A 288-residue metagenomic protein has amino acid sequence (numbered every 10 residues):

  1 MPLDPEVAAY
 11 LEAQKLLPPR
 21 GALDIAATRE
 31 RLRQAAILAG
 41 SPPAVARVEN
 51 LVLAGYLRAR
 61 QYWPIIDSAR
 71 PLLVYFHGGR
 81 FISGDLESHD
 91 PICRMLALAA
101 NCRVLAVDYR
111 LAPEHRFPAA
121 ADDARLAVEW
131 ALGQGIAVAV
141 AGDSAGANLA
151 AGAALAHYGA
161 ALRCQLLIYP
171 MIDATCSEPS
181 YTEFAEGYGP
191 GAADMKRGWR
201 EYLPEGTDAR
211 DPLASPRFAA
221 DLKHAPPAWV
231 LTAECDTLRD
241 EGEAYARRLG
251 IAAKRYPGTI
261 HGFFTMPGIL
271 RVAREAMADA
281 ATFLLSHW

Functional and structural regions predicted by a protein language model:
M1-P64, W288: A glycine/proline-hinged amphipathic helix-loop "lid/cap" segment that gates access to hydrophobic ligand pockets
A59-A69, R217-L222: Short beta-strand-to-loop junctions in surface cap/lid or active-site-entrance loops
A69-G79: Short beta-strand element of the alpha/beta-hydrolase
D85-L86, I92, A100, L105-A137 (+1 more regions): Catalytic nucleophile-loop/oxyanion-hole region of alpha/beta-hydrolase and closely related hydrolase-like folds
G142, G146, A150: Gly/Ala-rich beta-loop-alpha elbow adjacent to hydrolase catalytic centers
L155, G159-T207: Hydrolase active-site cap/lid region
G206-T259: Serine-hydrolase catalytic core
G268-W288: Catalytic active-site module of serine/aspartate enzymes centered on a nucleophile-bearing elbow/loop
